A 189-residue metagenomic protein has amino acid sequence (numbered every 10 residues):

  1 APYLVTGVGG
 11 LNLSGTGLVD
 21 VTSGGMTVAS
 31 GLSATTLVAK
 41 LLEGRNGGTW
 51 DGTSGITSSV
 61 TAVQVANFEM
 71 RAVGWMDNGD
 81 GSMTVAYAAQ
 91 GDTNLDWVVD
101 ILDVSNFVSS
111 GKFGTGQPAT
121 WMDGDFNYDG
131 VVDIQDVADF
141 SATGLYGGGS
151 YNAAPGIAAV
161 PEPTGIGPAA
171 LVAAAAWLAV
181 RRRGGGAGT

Functional and structural regions predicted by a protein language model:
A1-T189: Cellulosome-associated attachment modules in secreted, modular CAZymes
